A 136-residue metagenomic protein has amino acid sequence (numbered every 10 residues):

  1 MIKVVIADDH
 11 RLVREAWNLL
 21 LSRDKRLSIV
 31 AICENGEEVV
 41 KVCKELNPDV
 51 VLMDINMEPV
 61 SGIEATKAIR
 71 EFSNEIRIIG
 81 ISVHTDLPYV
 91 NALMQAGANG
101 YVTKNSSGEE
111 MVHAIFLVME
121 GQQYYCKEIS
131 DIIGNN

Functional and structural regions predicted by a protein language model:
D8, D54, S82: Active-site residues of response regulator receiver
V13, M53, E58: The feature encodes the CheY-like receiver
R26-E34, V42: Short hydrophobic/Thr-rich beta-strand motif most characteristic of the beta2 strand and flanking loop of CheY-like
N35-E38, V60-E64: Acidic catalytic/metal-coordinating carboxylates
L46-L52: Active-site beta3 strand of CheY-like receiver
I63-N74: Short amphipathic alpha-helix used as the core "switch/output" element in two-component signaling
E75-T85: A short, hydrophobic beta-strand element within the central beta-sheet of small alpha/beta folds
P88-M94, G100-N136: Short, flexible helix-to-coil linker/hinge segments that flank and couple to helix-turn-helix
